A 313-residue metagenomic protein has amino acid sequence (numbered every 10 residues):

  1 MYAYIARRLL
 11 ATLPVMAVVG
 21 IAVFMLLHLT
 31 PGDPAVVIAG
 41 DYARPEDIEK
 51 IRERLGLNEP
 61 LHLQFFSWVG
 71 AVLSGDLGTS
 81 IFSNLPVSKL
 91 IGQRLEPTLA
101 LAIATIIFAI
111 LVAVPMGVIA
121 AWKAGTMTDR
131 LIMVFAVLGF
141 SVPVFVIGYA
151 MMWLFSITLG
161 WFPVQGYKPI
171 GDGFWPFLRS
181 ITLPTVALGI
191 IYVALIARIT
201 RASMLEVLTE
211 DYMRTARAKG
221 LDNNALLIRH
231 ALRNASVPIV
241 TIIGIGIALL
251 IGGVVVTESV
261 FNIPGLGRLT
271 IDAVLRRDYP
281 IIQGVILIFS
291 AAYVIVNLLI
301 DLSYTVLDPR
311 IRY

Functional and structural regions predicted by a protein language model:
Y2-Y4, Q93-D129, V144, G171-Y313: Alpha-helical transmembrane segments of integral membrane proteins, especially multi-pass inner/plasma-membrane
A6-M16: N-terminal signal-anchor/signal peptide hydrophobic helix marking the start of the first transmembrane segment
L9, I51, L61-L77, V87 (+8 more regions): Hydrophobic alpha-helical segments of integral membrane proteins, encompassing both true transmembrane helices
V15-F66, F82, L159-S180: Hydrophobic alpha-helical transmembrane segments of membrane transport/permease proteins and related membrane-embedded
A22-L29, E59, S67-G70, V134-Q165 (+1 more regions): Membrane-water interface segments at the C-terminal ends of transmembrane alpha-helices in multi-pass inner-membrane
V23, L27, P31, A35 (+7 more regions): Membrane-water interface at transmembrane helix exits
N58-V114: An internal, D/E-rich "acidic patch" concept
